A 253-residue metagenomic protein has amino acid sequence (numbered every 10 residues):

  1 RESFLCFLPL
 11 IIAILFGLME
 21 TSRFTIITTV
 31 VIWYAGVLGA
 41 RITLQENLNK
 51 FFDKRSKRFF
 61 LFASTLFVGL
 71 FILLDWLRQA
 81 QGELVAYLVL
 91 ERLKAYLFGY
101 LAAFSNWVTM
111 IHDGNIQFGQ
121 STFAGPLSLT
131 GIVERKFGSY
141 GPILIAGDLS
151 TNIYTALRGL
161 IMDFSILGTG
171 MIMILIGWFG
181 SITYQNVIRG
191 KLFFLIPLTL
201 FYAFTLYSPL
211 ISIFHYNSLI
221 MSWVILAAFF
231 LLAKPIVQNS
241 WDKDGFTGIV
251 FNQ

Functional and structural regions predicted by a protein language model:
R1-E2, Y140-I143, I188-F194: Short, amphipathic, aromatic/basic-enriched membrane-interface segments that mark the entry/exit of transmembrane
E2-Q79, A86-Y87: Hydrophobic alpha-helical segments of polytopic membrane proteins
S3, Q81-V85, V133-K136, P209-F214 (+2 more regions): Alpha-helix capping and helix-coil boundary motifs
I32-G39, K57-G69, M110-S121, S222-F229 (+1 more regions): Juxtamembrane/interfacial segments around transmembrane helices
L48-F51, G114, I236-V237, F246: Extended hydrophobic/Leu-rich segments
F60-F179: Small-residue-enriched transmembrane helix-hairpin modules in multi-pass membrane proteins
N152-Q253: Hydrophobic alpha-helical segments
